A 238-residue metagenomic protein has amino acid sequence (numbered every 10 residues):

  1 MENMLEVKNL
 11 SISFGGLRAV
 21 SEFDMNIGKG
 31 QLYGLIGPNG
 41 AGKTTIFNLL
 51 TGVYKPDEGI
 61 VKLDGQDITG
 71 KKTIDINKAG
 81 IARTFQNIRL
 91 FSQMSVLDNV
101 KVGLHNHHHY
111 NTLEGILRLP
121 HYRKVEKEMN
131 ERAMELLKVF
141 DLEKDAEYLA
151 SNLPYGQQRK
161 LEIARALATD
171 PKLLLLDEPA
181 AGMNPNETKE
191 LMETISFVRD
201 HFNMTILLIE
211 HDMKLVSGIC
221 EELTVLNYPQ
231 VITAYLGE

Functional and structural regions predicted by a protein language model:
E2-E238: Glycine-rich phosphate-binding loops of nucleotide-dependent enzymes
